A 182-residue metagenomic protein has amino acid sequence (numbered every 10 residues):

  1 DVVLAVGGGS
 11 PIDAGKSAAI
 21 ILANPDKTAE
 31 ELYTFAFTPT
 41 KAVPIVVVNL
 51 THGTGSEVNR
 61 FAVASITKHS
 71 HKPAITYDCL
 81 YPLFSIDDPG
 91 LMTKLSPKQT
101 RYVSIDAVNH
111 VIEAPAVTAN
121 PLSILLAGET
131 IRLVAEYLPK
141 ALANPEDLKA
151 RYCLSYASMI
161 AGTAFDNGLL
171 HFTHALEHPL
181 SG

Functional and structural regions predicted by a protein language model:
D1-G90: Glycine/threonine-rich beta-strand-loop-alpha-helix active-site module that forms ligand/phosphate-binding
V2-L4, V48-L50, A157, T163 (+1 more regions): Short, flexible coil/turn micro-motifs enriched in small/turn-prone residues
E57, E113, E177: Acidic-residue sensor for enzyme active/binding pockets
F61-G168: Carboxylate- and glycine-rich phosphate/diphosphate-binding segment that chelates Mg2+/Mn2+
H171: Charged, alpha-helix-enriched surfaces in structured cytosolic catalytic cores of large nucleotide-utilizing machines
H174: Short conserved active-site loop signatures built around small residues
H178-G182: Catalytic phosphate/nucleotide-handling subdomain of diverse soluble enzymes
